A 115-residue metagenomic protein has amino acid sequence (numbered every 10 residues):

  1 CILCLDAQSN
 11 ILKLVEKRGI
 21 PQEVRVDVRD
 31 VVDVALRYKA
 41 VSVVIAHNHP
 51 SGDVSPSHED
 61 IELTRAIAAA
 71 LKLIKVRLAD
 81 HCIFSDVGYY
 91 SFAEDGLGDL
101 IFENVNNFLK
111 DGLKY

Functional and structural regions predicted by a protein language model:
C1: Duplex nucleic acid-engaging cores and interfaces of nucleic-acid transaction enzymes
C4-Q8, L14-G112: Active-site-proximal loop/helix of nucleotide/amide-processing enzymes and allied scaffolds
